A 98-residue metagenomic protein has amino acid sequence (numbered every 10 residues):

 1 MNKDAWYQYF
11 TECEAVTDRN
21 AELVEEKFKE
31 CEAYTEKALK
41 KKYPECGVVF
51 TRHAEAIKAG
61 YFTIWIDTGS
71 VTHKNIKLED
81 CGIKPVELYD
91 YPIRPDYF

Functional and structural regions predicted by a protein language model:
M1-Y9: Extreme N-terminal leader/activation tails
T11-D18: N-terminal acidic leader/helix
D18-F98: Acidic, low-complexity, intrinsically disordered interaction modules
